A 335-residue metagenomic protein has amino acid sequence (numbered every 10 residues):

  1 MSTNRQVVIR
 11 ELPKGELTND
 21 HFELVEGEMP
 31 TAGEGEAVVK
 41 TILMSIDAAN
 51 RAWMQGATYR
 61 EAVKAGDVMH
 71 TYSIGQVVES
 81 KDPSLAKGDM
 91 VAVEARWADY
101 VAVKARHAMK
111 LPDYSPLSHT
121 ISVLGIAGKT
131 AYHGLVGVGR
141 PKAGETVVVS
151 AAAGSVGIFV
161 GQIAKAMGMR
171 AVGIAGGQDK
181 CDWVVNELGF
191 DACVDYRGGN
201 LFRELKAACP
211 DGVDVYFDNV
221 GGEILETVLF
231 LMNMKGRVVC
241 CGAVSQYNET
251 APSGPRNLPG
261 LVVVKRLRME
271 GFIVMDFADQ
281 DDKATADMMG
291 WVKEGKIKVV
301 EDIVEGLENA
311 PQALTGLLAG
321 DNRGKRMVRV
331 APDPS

Functional and structural regions predicted by a protein language model:
S2-N4, K296-I303, P311-S335: C-terminal capping/lid region of NAD(P)-dependent oxidoreductase domains
E28-I46, M54-W97: Glycine-rich beta-strand-centered segment in the early N-terminal region that forms part of a ligand/cofactor-binding
M69-Q76, A86-A151, K296: NAD(P)H dinucleotide-binding glycine-rich loop of Rossmann-like/cofactor-binding domains, especially the beta1-alpha1
A92, V148, V194, Y216-F217: N-terminal Rossmann-like NAD(P) cofactor-binding module of classical short-chain dehydrogenase/reductase
A98-D99, G176-V184, S253-P259: Short, glycine/polar-rich helix-capping loops at beta-to-alpha or helix-loop-helix junctions that flank or form
L124-G199: Mid-domain Rossmann-like dinucleotide-binding core that forms the NAD(H)/NADP(H) cofactor-binding site
N200-D211: Short amphipathic alpha-helix with an adjacent loop that forms part of the alpha/beta core around
E223-I297, I303, A331-S335: Glycine-rich phosphate-binding loop and adjacent beta-alpha segment of Rossmann(oid) nucleotide-cofactor-binding
